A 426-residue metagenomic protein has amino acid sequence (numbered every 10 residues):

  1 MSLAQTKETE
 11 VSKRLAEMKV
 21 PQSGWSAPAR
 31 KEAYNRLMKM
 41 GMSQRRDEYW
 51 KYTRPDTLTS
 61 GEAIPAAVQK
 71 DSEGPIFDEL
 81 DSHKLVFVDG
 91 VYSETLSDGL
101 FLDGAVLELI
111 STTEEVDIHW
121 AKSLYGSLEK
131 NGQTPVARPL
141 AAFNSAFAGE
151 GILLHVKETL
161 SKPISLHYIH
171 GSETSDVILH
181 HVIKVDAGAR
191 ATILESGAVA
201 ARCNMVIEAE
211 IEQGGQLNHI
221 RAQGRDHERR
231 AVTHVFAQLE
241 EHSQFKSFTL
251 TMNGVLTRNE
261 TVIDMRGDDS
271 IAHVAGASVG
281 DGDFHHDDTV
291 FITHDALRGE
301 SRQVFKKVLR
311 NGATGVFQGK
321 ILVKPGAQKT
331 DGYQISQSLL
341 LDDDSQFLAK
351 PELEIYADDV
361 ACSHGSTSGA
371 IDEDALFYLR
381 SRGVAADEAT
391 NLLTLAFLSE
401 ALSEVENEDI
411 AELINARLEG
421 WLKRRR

Functional and structural regions predicted by a protein language model:
M1-Q216: Short, low-to-moderate order helix/coil transition modules at the start of elongated helical scaffolds
A4, W120-V384, L398, L402-R426: Conserved beta-strand/loop scaffold segments within soluble protein domains that form the structured core and edges
